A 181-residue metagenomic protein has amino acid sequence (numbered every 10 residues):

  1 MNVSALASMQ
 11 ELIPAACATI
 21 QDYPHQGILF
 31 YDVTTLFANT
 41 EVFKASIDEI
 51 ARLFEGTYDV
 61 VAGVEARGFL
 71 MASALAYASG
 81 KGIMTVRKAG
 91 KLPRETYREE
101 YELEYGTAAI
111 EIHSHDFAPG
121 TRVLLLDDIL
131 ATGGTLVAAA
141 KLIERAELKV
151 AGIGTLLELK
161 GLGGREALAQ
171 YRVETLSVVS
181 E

Functional and structural regions predicted by a protein language model:
M1-Y58: Active-site-facing substrate-recognition patch
N2-M9, A15, A138-E181: PRPP-dependent phosphoribosyltransferase catalytic core
G27, V61, I83, I153: Residue-level signature of catalytic and energy-coupling elements of molecular machines, predominantly ATP/GTP-dependent
Y58-E65: Short glycine-rich phosphate-binding loop at a beta-alpha junction
D59, T121, A151: Conserved acidic residues
L70-S79, A138: Short Gly/Thr/Asp-enriched flexible loops that form oxyanion-binding sites at enzyme active sites
K81-L124: Short, glycine/charge-rich flexible loops or terminal/linker lids adjacent to PRPP-binding catalytic cores
D128, G133: Conserved G/P- and acidic residue-centered "switch" motifs that form tight phosphate/ATP-binding loops in soluble
